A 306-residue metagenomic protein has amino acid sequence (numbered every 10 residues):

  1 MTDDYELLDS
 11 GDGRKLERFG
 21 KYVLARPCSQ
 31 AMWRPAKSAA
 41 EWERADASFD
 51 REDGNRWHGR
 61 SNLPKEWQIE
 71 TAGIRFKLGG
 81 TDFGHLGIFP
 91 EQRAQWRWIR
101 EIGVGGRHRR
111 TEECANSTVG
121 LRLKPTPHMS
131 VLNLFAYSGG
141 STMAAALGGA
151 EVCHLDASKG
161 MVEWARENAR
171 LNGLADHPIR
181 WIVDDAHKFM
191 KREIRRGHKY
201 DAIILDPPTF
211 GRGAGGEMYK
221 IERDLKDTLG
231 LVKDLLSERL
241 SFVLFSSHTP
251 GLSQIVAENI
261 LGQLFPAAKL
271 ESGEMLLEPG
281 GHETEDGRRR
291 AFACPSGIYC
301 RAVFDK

Functional and structural regions predicted by a protein language model:
D3-E17, L24-P90, R97: Non-catalytic substrate-recognition/targeting regions of SAM-dependent transferases
H128-Y137: Conserved class I S-adenosyl-L-methionine
N133-L134, H154, I182: Conserved SAM-binding loop
S138-V152: Conserved SAM-binding loop of SAM-dependent methyltransferases across substrates and taxa, primarily the Class I
S158-I204: S-adenosyl-L-methionine
A186-F265: S-adenosylmethionine
L240-K306: C-terminal catalytic and target-recognition region of SAM-dependent MTase-like enzymes, primarily methyltransferases
